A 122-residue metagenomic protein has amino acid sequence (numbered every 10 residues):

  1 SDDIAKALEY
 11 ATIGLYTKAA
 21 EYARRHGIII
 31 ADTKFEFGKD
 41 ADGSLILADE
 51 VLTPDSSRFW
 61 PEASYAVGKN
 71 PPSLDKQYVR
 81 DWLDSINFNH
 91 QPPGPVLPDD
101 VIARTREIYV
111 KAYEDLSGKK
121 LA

Functional and structural regions predicted by a protein language model:
S1-A31: A long amphipathic alpha-helix within ATP-dependent nucleotide-binding catalytic cores
D2-K6, L52-L116: Anionic ligand-binding catalytic core segments
I30-V51: Conserved metal-phosphate-binding beta-hairpin within the catalytic cores of diverse ATP-dependent phosphoryl-transfer
L45, E107-Y109, A122: Intrinsically disordered, low-complexity terminal tails and linkers in eukaryotic proteins, enriched in charged/polar
